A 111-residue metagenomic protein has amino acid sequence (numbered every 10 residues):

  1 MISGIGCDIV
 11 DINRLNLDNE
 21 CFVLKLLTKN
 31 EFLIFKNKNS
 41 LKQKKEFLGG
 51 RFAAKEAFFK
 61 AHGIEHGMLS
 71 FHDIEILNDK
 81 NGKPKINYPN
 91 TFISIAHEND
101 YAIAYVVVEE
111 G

Functional and structural regions predicted by a protein language model:
M1-G111: Core catalytic alpha/beta fold that binds nucleotide/phospho-ligands
